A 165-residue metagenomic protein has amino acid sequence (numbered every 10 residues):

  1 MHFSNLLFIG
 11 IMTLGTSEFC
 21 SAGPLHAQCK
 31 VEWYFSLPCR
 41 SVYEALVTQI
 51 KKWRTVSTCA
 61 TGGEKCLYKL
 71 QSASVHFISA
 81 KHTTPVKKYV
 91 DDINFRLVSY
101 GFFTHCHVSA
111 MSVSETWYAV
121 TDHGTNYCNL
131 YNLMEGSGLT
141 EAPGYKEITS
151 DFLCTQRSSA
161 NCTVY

Functional and structural regions predicted by a protein language model:
H2-N5, I9-Y165: Ser/Thr-rich, low-complexity intrinsically disordered terminal regions
